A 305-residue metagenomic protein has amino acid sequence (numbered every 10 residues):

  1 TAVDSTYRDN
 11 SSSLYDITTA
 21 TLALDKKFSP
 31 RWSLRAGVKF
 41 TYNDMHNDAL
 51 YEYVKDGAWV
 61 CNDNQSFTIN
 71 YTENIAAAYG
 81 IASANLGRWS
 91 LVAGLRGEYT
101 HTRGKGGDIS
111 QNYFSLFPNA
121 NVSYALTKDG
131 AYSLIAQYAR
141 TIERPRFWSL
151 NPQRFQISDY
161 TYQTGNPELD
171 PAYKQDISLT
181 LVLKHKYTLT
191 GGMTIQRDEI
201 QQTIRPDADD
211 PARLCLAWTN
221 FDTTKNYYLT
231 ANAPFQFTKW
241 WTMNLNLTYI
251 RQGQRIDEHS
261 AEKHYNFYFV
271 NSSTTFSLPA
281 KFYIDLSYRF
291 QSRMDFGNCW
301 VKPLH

Functional and structural regions predicted by a protein language model:
V3-N10, C61-T68, R103-S110, Y160-P167 (+5 more regions): Extracellular loop and loop/strand-boundary signature of outer-membrane beta-barrel proteins
Y7-S90, S123-D129, R255-N271, T275-S277 (+1 more regions): Outer-membrane beta-barrel transmembrane domain signature of Gram-negative proteins, especially the mid-to-C-terminal
R8-D9, I17-T21, Q65-F67, D170 (+1 more regions): Outer membrane beta-barrel strand-and-loop segments of large Gram-negative receptors, especially TonB-dependent
D16-L22, N74-G80, L116-V122, L134 (+5 more regions): Hydrophobic, lipid-facing positions within transmembrane beta-strands of outer-membrane proteins
R31-L34, R88-L91, D129-L134, H185-L189 (+2 more regions): Repeated loop/turn-to-beta-strand initiation elements of outer-membrane beta-barrel proteins
F40-H46, L86-R88, G97-R103, D108 (+6 more regions): Transmembrane beta-strands of outer-membrane beta-barrel pores
E73-I109, Y113-S123, W240-R251, F269-S292: Surface-exposed extracellular loop regions of Gram-negative outer-membrane beta-barrel proteins
H101, D129-D176, G191-P211, C215 (+1 more regions): Surface-exposed extracellular loop regions of Gram-negative outer-membrane beta-barrel proteins, predominantly
